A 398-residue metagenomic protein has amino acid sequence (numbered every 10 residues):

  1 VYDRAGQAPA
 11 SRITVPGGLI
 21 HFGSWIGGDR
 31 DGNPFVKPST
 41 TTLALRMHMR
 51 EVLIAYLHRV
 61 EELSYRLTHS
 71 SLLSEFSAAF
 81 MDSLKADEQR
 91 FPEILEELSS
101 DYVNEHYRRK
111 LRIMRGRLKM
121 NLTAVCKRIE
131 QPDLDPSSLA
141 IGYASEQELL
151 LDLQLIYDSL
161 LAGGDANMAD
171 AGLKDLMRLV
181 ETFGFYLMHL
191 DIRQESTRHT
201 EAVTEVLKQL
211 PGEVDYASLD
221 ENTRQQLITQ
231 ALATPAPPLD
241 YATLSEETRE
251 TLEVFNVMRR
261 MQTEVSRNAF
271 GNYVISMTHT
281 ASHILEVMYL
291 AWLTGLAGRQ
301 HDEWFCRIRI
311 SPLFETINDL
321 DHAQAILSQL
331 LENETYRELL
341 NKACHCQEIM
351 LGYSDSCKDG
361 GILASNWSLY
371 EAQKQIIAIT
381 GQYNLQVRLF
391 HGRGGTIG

Functional and structural regions predicted by a protein language model:
V1-H21: Extended, Lys/Arg-enriched charged tracts that mediate electrostatic binding to polyanionic substrates
Y2, L57-V60, L153, Y157 (+2 more regions): Short, hydrophobic/amphipathic alpha-helical packing segments that form internal helix faces or helix-helix interfaces
R4-A10, S70-A78, D170-L173, H301-F305 (+1 more regions): Short, glycine/acidic-rich hinge or "gate" loops at secondary-structure transitions that mediate conformational
R12-I13, G28, V36-K37, M177-V180 (+2 more regions): Conserved alpha/beta-domain cores
P16, A44, H48-A55, H69 (+1 more regions): Conserved ATP-dependent motor core of P-loop NTPases, especially the RecA-like helicase ATPase domain
P16, I20-L45, L160-T197, A202 (+1 more regions): Amphipathic alpha-helical packing elements
V36-E62, A291, S328-L331: Extended active-site and interfacial segments that coordinate phosphate-rich ligands in large catalytic machineries
R66-E264: Extended, charge-enriched "interface" segments that sit outside catalytic cores
